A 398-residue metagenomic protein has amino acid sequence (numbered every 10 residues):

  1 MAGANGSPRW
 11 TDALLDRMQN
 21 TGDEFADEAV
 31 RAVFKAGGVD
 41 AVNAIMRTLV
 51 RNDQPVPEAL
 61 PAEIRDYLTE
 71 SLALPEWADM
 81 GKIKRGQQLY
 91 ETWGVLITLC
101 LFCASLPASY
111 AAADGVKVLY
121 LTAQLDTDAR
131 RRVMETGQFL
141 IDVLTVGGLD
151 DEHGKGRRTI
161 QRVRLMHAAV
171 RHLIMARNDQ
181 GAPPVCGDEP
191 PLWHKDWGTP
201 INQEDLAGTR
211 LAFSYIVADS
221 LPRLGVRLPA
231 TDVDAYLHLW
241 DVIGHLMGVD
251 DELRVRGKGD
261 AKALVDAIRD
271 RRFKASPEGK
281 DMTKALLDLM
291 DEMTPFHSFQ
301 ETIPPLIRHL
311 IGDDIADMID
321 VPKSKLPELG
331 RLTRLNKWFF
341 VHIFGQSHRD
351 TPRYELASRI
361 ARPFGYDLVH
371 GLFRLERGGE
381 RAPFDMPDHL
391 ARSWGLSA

Functional and structural regions predicted by a protein language model:
M1-A398: Mature, function-bearing regions of proteins
